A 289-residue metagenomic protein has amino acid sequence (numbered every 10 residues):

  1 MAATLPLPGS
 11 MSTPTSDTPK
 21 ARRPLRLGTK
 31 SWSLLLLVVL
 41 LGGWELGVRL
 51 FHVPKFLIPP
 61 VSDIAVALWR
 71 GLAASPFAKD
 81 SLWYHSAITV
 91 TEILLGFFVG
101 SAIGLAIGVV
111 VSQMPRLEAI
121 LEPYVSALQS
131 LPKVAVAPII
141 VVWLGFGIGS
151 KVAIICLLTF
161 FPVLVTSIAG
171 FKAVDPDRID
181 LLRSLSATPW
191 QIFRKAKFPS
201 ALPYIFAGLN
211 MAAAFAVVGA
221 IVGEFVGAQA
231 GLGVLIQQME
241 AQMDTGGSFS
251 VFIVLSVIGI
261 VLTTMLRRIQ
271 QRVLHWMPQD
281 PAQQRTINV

Functional and structural regions predicted by a protein language model:
M1-L36, T264-V289: Transmembrane alpha-helical segments of polytopic membrane transport and secretion proteins
R22, L50-F98: Periplasmic/extracellular loop-to-transmembrane helix junction in inner-membrane transport proteins
L82, S86, V90, I120-A127 (+7 more regions): Hydrophobic alpha-helical elements at and bordering transmembrane segments of multi-pass membrane proteins
L95-V125: Transmembrane-helix boundary motif in ABC transporter permease subunits
S126-P162, A169-G170: Generic hydrophobic transmembrane alpha-helix motif, especially the helices
A153, L157, W190-G223, V254-L255 (+2 more regions): Transmembrane alpha-helices
V163-M211, L232, I236: Short cytoplasmic-facing helical segments at TM-TM junctions of multi-pass membrane proteins
G233-Q270: Hydrophobic alpha-helical transmembrane segments of polytopic membrane proteins
